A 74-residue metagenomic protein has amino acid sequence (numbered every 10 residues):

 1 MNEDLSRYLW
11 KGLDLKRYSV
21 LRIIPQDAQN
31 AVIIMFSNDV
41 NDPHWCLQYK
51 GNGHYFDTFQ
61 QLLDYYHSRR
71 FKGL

Functional and structural regions predicted by a protein language model:
M1-Q26: Negatively charged, low-complexity tracts enriched in Asp/Glu with abundant Ser/Thr
L9, R22, D39-V40, F59 (+1 more regions): Intrinsically disordered, low-complexity serine/threonine-rich segments
G12, K16, V40, Y66-R70: Short, flexible helical or helix-coil boundary motifs
L15, H54-F56: Short, isolated positions in well-ordered beta-strands
R17-L21, Q29-A31, S37, Q60 (+1 more regions): Low-complexity, intrinsically disordered short peptide segments enriched in small/polar/basic residues
I24-N52: Short aromatic-glycine-(Arg/Gly/Cys) micro-motifs in beta-strand/loop hairpins
W45-C46, F56-G73: A short, charged, amphipathic alpha-helix used as a generic interaction element across diverse proteins
